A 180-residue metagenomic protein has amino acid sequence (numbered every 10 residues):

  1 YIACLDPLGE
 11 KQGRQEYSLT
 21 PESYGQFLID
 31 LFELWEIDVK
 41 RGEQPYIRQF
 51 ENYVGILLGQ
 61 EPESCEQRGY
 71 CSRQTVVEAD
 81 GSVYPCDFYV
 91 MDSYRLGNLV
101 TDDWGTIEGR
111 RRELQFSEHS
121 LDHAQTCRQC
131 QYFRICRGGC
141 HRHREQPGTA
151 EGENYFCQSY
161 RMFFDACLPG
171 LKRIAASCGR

Functional and structural regions predicted by a protein language model:
Y1-Y70, V76, V90-L96, G152: Radical SAM enzyme [4Fe-4S]-AdoMet core and its adjacent flexible, acidic and glycine-rich loops/tails across
Y70-C71, Q129: Generic hydrophobic-segment detector
V90-R180: Flexible mid-to-C-terminal extensions adjoining Fe-S/redox cofactors in radical SAM and related proteins
